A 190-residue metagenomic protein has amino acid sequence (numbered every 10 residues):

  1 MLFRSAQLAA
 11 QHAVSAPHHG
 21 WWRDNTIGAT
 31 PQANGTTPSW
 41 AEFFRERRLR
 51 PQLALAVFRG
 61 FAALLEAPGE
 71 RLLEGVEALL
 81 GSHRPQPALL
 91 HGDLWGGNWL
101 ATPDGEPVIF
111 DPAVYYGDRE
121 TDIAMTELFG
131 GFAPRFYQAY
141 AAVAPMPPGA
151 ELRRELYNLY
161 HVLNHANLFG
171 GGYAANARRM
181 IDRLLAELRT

Functional and structural regions predicted by a protein language model:
M1-A63, Q86-P87, Y116: A cross-family kinase active-site recognition segment
F3-A10, R71, G75, R135 (+2 more regions): Alpha-helical elements of Rossmann-like donor-binding domains used by nucleotide-donor carbohydrate transfer enzymes
F3-A6, P68, H83, G131-P134 (+1 more regions): Phosphate/dinucleotide-binding and metal-coordinating scaffold of catalytic cores in nucleotide-dependent enzymes
H12-H19, A56, L80, A144 (+2 more regions): A general structural signal marking secondary-structure boundaries and capping sites
N34-R45, A54, H83-L89, G96-E155 (+1 more regions): Active-site Asp-x-Gly
A62-L79: Short, conserved active-site entrance elements at the starts or edges of catalytic domains
L156-H165: Short helix/strand-capping connector loops at secondary-structure junctions
H165-T190: ATP/Mg2+ or Mg2+-diphosphate-binding catalytic cores that bind nucleotide phosphates or diphosphates via glycine-rich
